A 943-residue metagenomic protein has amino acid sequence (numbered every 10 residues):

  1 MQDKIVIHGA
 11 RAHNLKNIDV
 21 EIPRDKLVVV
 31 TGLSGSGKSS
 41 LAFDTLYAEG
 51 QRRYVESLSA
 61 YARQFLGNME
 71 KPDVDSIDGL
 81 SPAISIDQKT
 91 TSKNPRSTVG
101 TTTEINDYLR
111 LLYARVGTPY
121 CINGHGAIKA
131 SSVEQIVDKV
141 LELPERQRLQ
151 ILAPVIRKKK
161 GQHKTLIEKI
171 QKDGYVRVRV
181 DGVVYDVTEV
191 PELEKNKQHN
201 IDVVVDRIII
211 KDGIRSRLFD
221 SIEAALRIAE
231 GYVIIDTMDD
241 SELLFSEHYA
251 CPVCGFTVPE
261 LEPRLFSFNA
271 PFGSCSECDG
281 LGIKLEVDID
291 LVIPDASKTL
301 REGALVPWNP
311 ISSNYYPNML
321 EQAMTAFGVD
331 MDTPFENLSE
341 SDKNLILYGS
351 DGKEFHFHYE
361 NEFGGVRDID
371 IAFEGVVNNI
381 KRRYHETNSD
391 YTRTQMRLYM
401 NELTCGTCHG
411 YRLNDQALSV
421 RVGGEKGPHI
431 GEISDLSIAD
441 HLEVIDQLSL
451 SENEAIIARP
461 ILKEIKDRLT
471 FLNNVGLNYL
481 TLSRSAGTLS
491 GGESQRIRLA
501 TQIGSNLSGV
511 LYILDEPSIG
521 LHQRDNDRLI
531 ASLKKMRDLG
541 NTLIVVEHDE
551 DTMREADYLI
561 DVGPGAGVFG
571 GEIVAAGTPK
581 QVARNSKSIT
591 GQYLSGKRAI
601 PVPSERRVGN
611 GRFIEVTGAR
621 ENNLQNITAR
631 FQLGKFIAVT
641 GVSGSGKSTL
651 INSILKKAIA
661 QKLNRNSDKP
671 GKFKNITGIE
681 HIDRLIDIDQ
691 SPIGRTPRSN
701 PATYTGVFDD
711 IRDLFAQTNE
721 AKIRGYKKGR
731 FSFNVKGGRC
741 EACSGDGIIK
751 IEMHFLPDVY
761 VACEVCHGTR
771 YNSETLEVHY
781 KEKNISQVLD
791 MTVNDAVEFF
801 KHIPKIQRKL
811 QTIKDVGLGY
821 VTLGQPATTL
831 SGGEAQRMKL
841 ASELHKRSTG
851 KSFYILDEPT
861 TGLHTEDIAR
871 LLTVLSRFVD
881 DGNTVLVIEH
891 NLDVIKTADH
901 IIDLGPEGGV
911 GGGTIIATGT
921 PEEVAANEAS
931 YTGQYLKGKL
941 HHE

Functional and structural regions predicted by a protein language model:
M1-E943: Conserved phosphate-binding elements of NTP-dependent enzyme cores
